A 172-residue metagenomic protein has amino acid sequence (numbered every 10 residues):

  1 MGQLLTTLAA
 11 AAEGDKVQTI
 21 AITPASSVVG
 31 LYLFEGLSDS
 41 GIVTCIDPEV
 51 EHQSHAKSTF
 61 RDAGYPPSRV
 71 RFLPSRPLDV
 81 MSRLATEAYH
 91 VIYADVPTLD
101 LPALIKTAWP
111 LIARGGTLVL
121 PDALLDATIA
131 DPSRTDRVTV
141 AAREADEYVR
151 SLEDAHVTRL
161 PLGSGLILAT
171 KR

Functional and structural regions predicted by a protein language model:
G2-R172: S-adenosylmethionine/decaboxylated-SAM
